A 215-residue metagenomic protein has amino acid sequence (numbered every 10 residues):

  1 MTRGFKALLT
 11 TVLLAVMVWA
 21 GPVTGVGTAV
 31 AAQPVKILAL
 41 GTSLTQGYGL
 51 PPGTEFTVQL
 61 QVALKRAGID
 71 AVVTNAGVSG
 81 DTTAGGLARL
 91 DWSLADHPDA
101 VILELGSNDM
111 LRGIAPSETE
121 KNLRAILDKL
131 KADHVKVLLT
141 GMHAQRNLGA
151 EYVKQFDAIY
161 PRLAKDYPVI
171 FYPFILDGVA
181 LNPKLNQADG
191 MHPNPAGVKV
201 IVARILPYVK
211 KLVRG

Functional and structural regions predicted by a protein language model:
M1-F5: N-terminal secretory signal peptides that target proteins for export/translocation
A7-L8, V12-L13, I175, K211: Acidic/proline-rich low-complexity IDRs
T10-G25: Bacterial N-terminal signal peptides
T28-S79, R89-H97: Serine-esterase "nucleophile elbow" of acetyl-processing enzymes
Q59, K65, I69, G85-G215: Alpha-helical cap/lid subdomain in secreted, periplasmic, or secretory-pathway luminal O-acyl-processing enzymes
G80-A84: Acidic-and-aromatic substrate-binding clefts and catalytic sites of carbohydrate-active enzymes
